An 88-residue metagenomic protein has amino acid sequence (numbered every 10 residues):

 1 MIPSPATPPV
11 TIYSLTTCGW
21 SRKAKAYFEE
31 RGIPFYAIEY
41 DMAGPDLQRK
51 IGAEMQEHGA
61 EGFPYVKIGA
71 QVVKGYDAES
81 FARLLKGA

Functional and structural regions predicted by a protein language model:
M1-P34, I38: Local sequence-structure signature of Cys/Sec-based thiol-disulfide redox active-site neighborhoods
T17-G19, M42, E61, V72: Solvent-exposed loop/turn segments at secondary-structure junctions within structured extracellular/periplasmic domains
G19-W20, D46, S80: Short alpha-helical
I38-G44: Short beta->alpha junction loops
G44-I51: Structural motif
I51-H58, L85: Short amphipathic alpha-helix with an adjacent loop that forms part of the alpha/beta core around
M55-I68: Structural micro-motif
K67-A88: Non-catalytic, surface beta->alpha helical segment in thiol-disulfide oxidoreductase systems
